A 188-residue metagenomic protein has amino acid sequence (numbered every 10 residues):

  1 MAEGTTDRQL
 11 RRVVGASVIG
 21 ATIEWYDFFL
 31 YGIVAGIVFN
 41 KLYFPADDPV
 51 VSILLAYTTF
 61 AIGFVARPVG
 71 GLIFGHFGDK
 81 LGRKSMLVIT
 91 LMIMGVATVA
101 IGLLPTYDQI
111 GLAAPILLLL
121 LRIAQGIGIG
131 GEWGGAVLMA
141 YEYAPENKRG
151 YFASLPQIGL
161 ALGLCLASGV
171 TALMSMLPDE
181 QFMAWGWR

Functional and structural regions predicted by a protein language model:
M1-G36: Cytosolic juxtamembrane N-terminal segment immediately preceding the first transmembrane helix of multi-pass
A35-V69, L87, I110, I116: Extracellular/periplasmic helix-loop-helix junction of adjacent transmembrane segments in MFS-like secondary
P45, M92-G111: C-terminal ends and interior cores of transmembrane alpha-helices in multi-pass membrane transporters/permeases
Y57-H76, T90-A97, L162: Central cavity-lining transmembrane alpha-helices of secondary-active solute carriers, predominantly the Major
K80-M92: Cytoplasmic membrane-interface "Motif A"-like loop-to-helix N-cap segments of 12-TM Major Facilitator Superfamily
L104, I110-G130: Hydrophobic core of transmembrane alpha-helices in multi-pass small-molecule transporters, especially MFS/SLC-type
G128, G150-S175: Glycine-rich segments within core transmembrane alpha-helices of 12-TM secondary carriers
